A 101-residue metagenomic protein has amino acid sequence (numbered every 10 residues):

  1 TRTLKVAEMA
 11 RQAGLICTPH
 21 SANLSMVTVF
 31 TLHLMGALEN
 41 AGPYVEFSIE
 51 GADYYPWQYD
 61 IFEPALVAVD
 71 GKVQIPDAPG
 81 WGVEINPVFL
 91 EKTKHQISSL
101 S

Functional and structural regions predicted by a protein language model:
T1-K72, P76: Shared catalytic-loop signature of beta/alpha-barrel
W57-S101: N-terminal capping/lid subdomain adjacent to the active-site entrance of alpha/beta enzymes
